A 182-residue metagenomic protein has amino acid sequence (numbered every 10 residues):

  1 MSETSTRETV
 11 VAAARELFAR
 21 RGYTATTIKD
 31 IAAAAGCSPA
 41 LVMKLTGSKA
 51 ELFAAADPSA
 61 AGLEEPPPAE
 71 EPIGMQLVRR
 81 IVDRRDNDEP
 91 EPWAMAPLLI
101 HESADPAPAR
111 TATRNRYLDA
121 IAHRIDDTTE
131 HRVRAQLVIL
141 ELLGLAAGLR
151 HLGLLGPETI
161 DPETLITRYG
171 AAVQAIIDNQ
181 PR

Functional and structural regions predicted by a protein language model:
M1-G36, A40, K44-E51, A61-G62: Basic, helix-initiating cap at the start of DNA-binding domains
L17, A120-R124: Short alpha-helical functional segments enriched in proximate histidine and acidic residues
F53-A55: Short, Lys/Arg-enriched C-terminal cap helix and immediately downstream tail that follows
D57-S59: Predominantly extracellular/luminal regions of secreted and cell-surface proteins, especially disulfide-bonded
G62-A94: Hydrophobic alpha-helical connector segments
I81, W93-I100, V138-L142, A146: Short alpha-helical scaffolding segments that buttress acidic/His motifs in well-ordered protein cores
R85-Y117: Amphipathic alpha-helical segments used for helix-helix packing
P106-N115, R124-R182: Hydrophobic/aromatic-rich alpha-helical bundle segments in the mid-to-C-terminal region
